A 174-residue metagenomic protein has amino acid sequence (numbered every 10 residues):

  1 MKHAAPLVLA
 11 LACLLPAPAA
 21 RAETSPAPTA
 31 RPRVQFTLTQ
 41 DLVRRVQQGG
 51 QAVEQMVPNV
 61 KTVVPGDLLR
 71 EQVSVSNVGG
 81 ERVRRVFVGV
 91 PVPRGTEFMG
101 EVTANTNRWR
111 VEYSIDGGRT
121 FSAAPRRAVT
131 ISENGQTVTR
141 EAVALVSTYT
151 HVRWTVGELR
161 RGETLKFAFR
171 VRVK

Functional and structural regions predicted by a protein language model:
M1-V8: Bacterial N-terminal signal peptides that target proteins for export
V8-P16: Bacterial N-terminal signal peptides
A20-K174: Exported/extracytosolic protein signature
